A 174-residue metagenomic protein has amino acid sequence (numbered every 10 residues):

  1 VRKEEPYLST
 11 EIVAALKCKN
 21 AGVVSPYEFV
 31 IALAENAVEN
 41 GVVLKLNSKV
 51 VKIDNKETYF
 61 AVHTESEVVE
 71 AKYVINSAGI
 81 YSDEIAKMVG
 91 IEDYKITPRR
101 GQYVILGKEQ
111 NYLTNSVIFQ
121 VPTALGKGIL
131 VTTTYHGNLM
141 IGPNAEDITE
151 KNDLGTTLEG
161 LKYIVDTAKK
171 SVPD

Functional and structural regions predicted by a protein language model:
V1-N40, K45-L46, V51-T58, H63 (+1 more regions): Flavin (FAD/FMN) cofactor-binding and adjacent substrate-gating region of FAD-dependent oxidoreductase domains
V68, Y73, A78-D174: Active-site substrate-recognition segment that forms the wall of the catalytic cavity or substrate channel
